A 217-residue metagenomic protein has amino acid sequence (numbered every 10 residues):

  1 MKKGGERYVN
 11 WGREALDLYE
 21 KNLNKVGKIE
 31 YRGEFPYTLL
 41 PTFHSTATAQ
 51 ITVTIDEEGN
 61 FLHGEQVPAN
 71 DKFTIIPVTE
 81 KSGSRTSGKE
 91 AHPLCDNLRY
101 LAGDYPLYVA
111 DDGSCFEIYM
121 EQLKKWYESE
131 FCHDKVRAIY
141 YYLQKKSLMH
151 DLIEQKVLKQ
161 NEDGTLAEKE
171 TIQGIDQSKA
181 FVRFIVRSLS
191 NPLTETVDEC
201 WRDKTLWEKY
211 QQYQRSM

Functional and structural regions predicted by a protein language model:
M1-M217: Conserved phosphate-interacting/catalytic interface
